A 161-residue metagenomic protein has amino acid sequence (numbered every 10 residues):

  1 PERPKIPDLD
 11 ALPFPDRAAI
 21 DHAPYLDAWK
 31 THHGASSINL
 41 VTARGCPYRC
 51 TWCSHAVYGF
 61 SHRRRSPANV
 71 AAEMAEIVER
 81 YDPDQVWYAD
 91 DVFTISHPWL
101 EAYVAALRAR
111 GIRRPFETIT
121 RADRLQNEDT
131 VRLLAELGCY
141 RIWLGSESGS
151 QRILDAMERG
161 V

Functional and structural regions predicted by a protein language model:
P1-P13: Glycine-rich beta-alpha loop elements in corrinoid/cobalamin-binding modules across cobalamin-dependent enzymes
D16-V161: Radical SAM [4Fe-4S] cluster-binding motif and immediate context
